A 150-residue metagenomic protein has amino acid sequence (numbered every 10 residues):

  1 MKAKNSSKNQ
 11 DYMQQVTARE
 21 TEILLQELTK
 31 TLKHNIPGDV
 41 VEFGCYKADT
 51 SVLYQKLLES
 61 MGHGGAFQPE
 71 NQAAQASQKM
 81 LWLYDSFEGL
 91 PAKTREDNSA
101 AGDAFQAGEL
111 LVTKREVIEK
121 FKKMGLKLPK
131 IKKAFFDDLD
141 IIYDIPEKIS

Functional and structural regions predicted by a protein language model:
M1-S150: A short alpha-helical cap/connector motif
